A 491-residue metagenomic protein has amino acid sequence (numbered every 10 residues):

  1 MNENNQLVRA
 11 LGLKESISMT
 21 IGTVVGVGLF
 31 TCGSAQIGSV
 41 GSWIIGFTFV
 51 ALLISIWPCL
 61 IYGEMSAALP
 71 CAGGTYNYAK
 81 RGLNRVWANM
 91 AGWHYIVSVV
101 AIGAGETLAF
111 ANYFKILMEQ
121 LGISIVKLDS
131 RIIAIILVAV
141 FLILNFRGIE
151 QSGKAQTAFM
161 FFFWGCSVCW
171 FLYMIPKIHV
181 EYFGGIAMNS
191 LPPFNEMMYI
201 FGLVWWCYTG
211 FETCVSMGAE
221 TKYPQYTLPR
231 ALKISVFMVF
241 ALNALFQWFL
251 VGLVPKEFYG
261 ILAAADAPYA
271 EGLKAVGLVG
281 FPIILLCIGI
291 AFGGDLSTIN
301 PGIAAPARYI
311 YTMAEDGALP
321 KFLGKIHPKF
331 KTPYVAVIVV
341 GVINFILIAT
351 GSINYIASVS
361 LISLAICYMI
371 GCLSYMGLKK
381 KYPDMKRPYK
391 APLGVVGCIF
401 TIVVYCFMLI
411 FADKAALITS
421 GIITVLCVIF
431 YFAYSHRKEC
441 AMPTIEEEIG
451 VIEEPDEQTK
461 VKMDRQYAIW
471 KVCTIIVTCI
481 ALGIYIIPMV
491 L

Functional and structural regions predicted by a protein language model:
M1-W43, S55-G63, C71-A72, M188 (+2 more regions): Membrane-interface "cap" regions at the ends of multi-pass membrane proteins
E3-L7, I45, L121-D129, A158-I288: Helix-loop-helix junctions that connect adjacent transmembrane segments in multi-pass membrane transporters
V8, L13-K14, S130-I135, K222-Q225 (+6 more regions): Loop-to-transmembrane helix boundary motifs in multi-pass membrane proteins
V8-L11, L29-D129, S235-A241, L245 (+1 more regions): Extracellular loop-to-transmembrane helix junctions
C71, H94-A109, Y208, E212-T221 (+3 more regions): Membrane-helix boundary/coupling elements in multi-pass transport proteins
N77-Y78, N84, I116-I123, A231-N300 (+2 more regions): TM-loop-TM module centered on a large, flexible mid-protein loop between adjacent transmembrane helices in multi-pass
F114, D129-V180, L191-F194, L232-F237 (+3 more regions): Membrane-interface loop-to-helix entry segments
L323-K331, Y368-L417, A433-C473: C-terminal membrane-solvent junction of multi-pass transporters and transport-like membrane proteins
